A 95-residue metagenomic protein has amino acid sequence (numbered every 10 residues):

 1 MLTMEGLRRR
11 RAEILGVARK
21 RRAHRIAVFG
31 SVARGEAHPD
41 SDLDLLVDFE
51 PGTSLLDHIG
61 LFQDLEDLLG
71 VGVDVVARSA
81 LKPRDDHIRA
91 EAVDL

Functional and structural regions predicted by a protein language model:
M1-R25, A33-P39, E50-L95: Catalytic core of pol beta-like nucleotidyltransferases
V28: Conserved histidines in hydrophobic membrane contexts and catalytic metal-binding motifs
S41-L43: Change "...and in nucleic-acid phosphodiester-cleaving endonucleases..." to "...and in nucleic-acid processing enzymes
V47: Structural signature of FAD isoalloxazine-binding scaffolds in flavoprotein oxidoreductases
